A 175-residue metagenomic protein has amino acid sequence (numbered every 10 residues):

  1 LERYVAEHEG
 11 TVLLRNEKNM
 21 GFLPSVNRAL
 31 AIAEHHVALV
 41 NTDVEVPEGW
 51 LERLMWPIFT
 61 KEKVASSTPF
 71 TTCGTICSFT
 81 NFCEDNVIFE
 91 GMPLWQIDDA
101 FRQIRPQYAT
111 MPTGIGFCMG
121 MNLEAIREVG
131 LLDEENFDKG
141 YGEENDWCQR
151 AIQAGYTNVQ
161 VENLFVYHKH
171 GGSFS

Functional and structural regions predicted by a protein language model:
L1-L14: Acidic donor-binding segment of Leloir-type glycosyltransferases
R15-A33: Glycine-rich, basic loop-to-helix element that forms the pyrophosphate-binding segment of sugar-nucleotide handling
E34-E45: Short beta-strand-to-loop acidic/aromatic patch adjacent to the donor-nucleotide binding site
E48-N86: Conserved donor NDP-sugar-binding/catalytic core segment of glycosyltransferases
G49-M55, T110-G130, E135-F165: A short, conserved alpha-helix in the catalytic core of glycosyltransferases
S67-T72, V161-E162, K169: Short glycine/serine/threonine-enriched helix-capping/active-site loop that flanks the nucleotide-sugar donor pocket
C77-F89, Y167-S175: Nucleotide-sugar-dependent glycosyltransferase catalytic core
V87-G91, W95-E124: A recurrent flexible, glycine/aromatic-enriched loop bordering the glycosyltransferase active site that acts as
